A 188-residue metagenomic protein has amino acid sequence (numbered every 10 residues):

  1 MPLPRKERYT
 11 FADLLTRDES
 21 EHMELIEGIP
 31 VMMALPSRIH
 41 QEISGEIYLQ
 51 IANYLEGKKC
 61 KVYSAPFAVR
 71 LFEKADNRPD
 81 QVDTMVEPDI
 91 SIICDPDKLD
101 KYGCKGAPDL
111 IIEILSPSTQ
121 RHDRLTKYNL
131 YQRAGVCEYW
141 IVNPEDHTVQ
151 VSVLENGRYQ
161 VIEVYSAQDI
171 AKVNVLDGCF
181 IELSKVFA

Functional and structural regions predicted by a protein language model:
M1-A188: Gly/Pro/Ser/Thr-rich low-complexity, intrinsically disordered segments predominantly at protein N-termini
